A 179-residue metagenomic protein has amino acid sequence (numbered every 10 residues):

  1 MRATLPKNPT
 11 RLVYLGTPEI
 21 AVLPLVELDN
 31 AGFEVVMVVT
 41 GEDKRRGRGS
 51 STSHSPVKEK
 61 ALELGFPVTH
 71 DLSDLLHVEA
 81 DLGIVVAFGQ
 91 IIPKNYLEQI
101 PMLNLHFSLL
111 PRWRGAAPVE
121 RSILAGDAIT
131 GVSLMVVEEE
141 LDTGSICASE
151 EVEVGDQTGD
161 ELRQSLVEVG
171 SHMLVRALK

Functional and structural regions predicted by a protein language model:
R2-R48: N-terminal Rossmann-like dinucleotide-binding module
A3, A61-L64: Catalytic cores of RNA-modifying enzymes
N8, F66, Q99-P101: A short helix->loop->beta-strand "cap" motif at the edges of active sites that frequently abuts
T17-I20, S73-D74, F88-I91: Short beta->alpha connector loops
A31, L82-K179: Donor/substrate-binding cores of folate-linked one-carbon enzymes
E42-L62: N-terminal beta-loop-helix "entrance" segment that forms/cooperates in small-molecule cofactor or anionic ligand
P67-D71: Short acidic-hydrophobic, aromatic-tinged amphipathic segments that line or gate anion-handling sites
L72-D81: Short amphipathic alpha-helix with an adjacent loop that forms part of the alpha/beta core around
